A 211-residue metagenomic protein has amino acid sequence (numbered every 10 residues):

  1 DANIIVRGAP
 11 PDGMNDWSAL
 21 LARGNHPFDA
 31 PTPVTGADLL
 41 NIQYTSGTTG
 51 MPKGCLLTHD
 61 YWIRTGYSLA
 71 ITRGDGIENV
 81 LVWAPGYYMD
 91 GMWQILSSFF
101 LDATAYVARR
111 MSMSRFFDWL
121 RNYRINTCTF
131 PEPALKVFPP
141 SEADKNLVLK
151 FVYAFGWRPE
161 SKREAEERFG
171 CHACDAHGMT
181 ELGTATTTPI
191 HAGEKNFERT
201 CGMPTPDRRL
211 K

Functional and structural regions predicted by a protein language model:
D1-G36: ANL superfamily adenylate-forming
G8, R110, E132-P133, H177: Short secondary-structure boundary segments
S18, A37, H59-D60, A84 (+2 more regions): Structural detector for helix-capping/boundary residues
G24-A37, I42-V82, W93, L101-A103: Conserved adenylate-forming
P33-V34, E198-T205: Short Gly/Pro-enriched turn/cap motifs at secondary-structure boundaries
L39, T45-T48, V80, G86 (+4 more regions): Conserved S/T- and glycine-rich ATP-binding loop of Class I adenylate-forming
I63-N79, Y87-N126, S141: Conserved AMP-binding/adenylation subdomain of ANL enzymes
F100, I125-F130, F138-N196, T205 (+1 more regions): Gly/Ser/Thr-rich phosphate-binding loop
